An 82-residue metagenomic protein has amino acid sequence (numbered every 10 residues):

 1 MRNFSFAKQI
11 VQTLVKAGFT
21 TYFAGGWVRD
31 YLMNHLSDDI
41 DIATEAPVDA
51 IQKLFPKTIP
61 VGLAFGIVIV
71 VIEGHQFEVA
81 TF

Functional and structural regions predicted by a protein language model:
M1-F82: Catalytic cores of the polymerase beta-like nucleotidyltransferase superfamily and closely associated nucleotide
